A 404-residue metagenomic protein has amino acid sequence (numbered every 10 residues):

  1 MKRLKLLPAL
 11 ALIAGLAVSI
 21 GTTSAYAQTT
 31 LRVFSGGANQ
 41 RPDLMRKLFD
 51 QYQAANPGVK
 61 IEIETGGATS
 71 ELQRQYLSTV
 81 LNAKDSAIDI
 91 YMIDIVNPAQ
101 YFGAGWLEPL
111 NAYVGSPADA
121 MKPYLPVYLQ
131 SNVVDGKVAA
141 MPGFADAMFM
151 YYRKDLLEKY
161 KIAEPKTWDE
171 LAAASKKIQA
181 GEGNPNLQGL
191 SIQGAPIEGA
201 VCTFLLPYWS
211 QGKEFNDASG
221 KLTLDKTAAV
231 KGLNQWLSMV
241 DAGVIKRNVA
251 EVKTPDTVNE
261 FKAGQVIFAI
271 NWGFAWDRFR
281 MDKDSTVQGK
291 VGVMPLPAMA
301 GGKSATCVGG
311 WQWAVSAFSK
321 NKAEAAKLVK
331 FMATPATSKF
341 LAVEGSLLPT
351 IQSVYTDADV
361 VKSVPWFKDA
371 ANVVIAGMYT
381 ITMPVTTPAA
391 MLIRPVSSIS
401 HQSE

Functional and structural regions predicted by a protein language model:
Q28-A38, V59-E64, D89-I90, A139 (+2 more regions): Short, well-ordered beta-strand elements
L31-K47, G66-S70, D146, E198 (+1 more regions): Extracytoplasmic "Venus flytrap"
N39-K60, I393: Short, polar/charged alpha-helical segment
D50-V127, V133, D155-K166, N259-E260 (+4 more regions): Extracytoplasmic "Venus flytrap"/periplasmic binding protein-like
K60, E158, A180, D241 (+1 more regions): Conserved C-terminal helix/tail region of periplasmic/extracytoplasmic solute-binding proteins
I95-A147, A163, A172, G183 (+5 more regions): Hinge/lid segment of periplasmic solute-binding proteins
A174-Q179, S219-A250, L296: Glycine-centered hinge/linker elements that transmit conformational signals in sensory and ligand-binding systems
G273-Q288, M299-P395: C-terminal lobe and pocket-closing loops of periplasmic/extracytoplasmic Venus-flytrap solute-binding proteins
